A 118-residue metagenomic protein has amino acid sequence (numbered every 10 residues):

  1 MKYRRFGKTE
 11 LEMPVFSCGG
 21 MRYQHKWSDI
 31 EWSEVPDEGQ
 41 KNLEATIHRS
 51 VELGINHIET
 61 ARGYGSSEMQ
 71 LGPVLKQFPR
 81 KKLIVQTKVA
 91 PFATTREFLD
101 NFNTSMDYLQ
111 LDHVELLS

Functional and structural regions predicted by a protein language model:
M1-L83: N-terminal binding-site loop/beta-alpha segment at the start of enzyme catalytic domains that lines or forms
R22, R62-Y64, V89-A93, S118: Active-site-proximal loop/turn and secondary-structure-junction residues that shape catalytic pockets, frequently
W27-V35, H48, A93-S118: Glycine/proline-rich, positively charged, aromatic-decorated active-site loop/lid region on the catalytic face
I55, Q86-K88, E115-S118: Short beta-strands and strand-loop turn motifs
Q70-P73, K88, E97-T104: Generic beta-strand or strand-like secondary-structure segments
F78, K82-L99: Structural motif corresponding to the early beta-alpha repeats
